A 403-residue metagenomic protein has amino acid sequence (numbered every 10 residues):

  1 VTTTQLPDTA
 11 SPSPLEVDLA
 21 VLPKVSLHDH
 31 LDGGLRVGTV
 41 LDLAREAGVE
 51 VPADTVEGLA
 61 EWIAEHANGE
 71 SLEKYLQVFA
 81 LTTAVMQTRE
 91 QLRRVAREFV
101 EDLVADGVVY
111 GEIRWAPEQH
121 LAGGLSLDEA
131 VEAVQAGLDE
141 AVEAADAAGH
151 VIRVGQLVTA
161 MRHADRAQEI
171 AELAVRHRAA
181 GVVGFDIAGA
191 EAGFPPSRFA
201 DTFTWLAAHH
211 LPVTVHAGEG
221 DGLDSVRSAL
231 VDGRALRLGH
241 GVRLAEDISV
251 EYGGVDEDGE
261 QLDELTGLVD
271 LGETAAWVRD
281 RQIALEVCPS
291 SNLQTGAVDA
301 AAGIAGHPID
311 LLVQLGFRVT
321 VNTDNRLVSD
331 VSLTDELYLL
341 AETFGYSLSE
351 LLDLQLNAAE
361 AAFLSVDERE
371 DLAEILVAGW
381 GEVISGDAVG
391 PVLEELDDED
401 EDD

Functional and structural regions predicted by a protein language model:
T2-L211, E219-R237, R243-D403: Metal-cofactor-binding active-site regions of metalloenzymes
